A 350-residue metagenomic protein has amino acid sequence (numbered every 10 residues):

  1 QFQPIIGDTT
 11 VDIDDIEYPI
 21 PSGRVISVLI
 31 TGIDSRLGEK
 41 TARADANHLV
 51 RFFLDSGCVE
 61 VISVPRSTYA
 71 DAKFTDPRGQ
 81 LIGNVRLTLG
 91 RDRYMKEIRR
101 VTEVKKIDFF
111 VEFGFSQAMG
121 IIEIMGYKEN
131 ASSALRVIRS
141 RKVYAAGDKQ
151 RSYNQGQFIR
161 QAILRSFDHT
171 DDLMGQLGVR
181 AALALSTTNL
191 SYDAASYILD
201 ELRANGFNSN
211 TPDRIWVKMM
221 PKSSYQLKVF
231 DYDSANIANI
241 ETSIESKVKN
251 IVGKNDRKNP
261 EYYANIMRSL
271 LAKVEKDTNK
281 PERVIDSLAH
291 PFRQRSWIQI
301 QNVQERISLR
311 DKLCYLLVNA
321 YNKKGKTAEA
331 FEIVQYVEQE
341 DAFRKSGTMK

Functional and structural regions predicted by a protein language model:
Q1-K350: Non-catalytic, solvent-exposed segments at the cell envelope interface
